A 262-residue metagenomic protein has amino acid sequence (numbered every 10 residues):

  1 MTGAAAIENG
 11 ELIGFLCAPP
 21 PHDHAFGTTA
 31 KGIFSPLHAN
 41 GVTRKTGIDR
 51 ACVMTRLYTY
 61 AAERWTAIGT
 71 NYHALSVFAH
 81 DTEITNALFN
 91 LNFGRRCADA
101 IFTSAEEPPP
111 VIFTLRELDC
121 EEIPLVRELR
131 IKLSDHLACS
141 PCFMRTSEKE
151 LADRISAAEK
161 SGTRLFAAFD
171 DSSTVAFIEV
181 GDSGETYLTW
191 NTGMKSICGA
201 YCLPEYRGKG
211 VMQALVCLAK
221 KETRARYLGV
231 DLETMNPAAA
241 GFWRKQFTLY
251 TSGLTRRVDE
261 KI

Functional and structural regions predicted by a protein language model:
M1, L137-R154: Conserved GNAT-fold acetyl-CoA-binding loop/helix
M1-R56, D170, V175-A200: Conserved donor-binding loop and adjoining core beta-sheet/short helix segment in diverse acyl/aminoacyl transferases
V42-I112, F247, T251-E260: Acyl-donor-binding surface of acyltransferase catalytic domains
I48-E63, C202, G208-K221, K245: Conserved acetyl-CoA-binding loop-helix of GNAT-fold acetyltransferases
H73-S76, I197, L228-L232: Conserved hydrophobic beta-strand within the GNAT/NAT acetyltransferase core sheet that lines the active-site cleft
T114-S134: A short beta-loop-alpha structural element at the N-terminal edge of CoA-dependent acyl/N-acetyltransferase catalytic
S156-G162: Short loop/turn motifs at secondary-structure junctions and domain boundaries
G208, L215-I262: Short hairpin/turn module used for nucleic-acid contact or packing/dimerization
